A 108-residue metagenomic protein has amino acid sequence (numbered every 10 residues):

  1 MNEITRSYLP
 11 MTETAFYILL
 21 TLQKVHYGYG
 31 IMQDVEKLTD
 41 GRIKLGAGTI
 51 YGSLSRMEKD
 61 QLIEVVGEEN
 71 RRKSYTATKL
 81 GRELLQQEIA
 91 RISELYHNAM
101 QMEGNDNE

Functional and structural regions predicted by a protein language model:
M1-S7: Short, Lys/Arg-enriched N-terminal segment that forms or immediately precedes the first helix of a structured domain
Y8-T49: N-terminal helix-turn-helix DNA-binding core of bacterial DNA-binding proteins
I50-M57: Basic amphipathic alpha-helical segments that dock to polyanions
E58-R71, T76: Beta-hairpin "wing" of winged helix-turn-helix
N70-E88: Basic, amphipathic "hinge/linker" alpha-helix immediately C-terminal to the N-terminal HTH DNA-binding motif
Q86-E108: Amphipathic alpha-helical dimerization/coiled-coil segments that flank or bridge DNA-binding/regulatory modules
